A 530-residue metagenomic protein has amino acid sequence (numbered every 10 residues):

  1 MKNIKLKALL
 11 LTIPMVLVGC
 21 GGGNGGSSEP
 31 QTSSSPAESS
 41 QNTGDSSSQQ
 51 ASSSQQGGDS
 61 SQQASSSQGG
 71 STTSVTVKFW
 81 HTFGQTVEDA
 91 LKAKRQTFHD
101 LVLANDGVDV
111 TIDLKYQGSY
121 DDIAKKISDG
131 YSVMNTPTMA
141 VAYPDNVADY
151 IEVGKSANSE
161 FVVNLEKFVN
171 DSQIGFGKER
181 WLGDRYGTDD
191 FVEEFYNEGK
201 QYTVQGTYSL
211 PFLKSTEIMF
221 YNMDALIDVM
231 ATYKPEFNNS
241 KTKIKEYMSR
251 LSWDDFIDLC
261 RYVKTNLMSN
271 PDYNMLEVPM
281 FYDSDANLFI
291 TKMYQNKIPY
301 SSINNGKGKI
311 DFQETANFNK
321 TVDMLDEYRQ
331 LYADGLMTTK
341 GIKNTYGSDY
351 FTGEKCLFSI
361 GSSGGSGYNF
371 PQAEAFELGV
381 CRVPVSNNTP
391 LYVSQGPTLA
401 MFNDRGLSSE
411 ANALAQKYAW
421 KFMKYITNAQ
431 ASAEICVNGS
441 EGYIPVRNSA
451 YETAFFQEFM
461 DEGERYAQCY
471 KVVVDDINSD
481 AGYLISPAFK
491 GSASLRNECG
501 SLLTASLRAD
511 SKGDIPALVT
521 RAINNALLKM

Functional and structural regions predicted by a protein language model:
C20-S156, Q173, M230-Y233, F237-S240 (+2 more regions): Conserved N-terminal structural module of periplasmic/extracytoplasmic solute-binding proteins
Q68, T453, Q457-M530: Conserved C-terminal helix/tail region of periplasmic/extracytoplasmic solute-binding proteins
D106-V108, S132, K200-Q201, Q205 (+1 more regions): Extracytoplasmic/periplasmic substrate-recognition and gating elements
Y116-K126, L251-D255, T339-T352: Short helix-initiation/N-cap motifs at beta->coil->alpha
P144-I218, I227, K292, G379-P384 (+1 more regions): Hinge/lid segment of periplasmic solute-binding proteins
E166-D184, Y233-S249, I298-D323, V385-Y392: Short, solvent-exposed loop/beta-turn-alpha elements that line the ligand-binding surface or hinge of extracytoplasmic
E193-M219, Y247-I310: Extracytoplasmic/periplasmic solute-binding protein
D255-K264, K292-M293, N304-K343, V383: Glycine-centered hinge/linker elements that transmit conformational signals in sensory and ligand-binding systems
